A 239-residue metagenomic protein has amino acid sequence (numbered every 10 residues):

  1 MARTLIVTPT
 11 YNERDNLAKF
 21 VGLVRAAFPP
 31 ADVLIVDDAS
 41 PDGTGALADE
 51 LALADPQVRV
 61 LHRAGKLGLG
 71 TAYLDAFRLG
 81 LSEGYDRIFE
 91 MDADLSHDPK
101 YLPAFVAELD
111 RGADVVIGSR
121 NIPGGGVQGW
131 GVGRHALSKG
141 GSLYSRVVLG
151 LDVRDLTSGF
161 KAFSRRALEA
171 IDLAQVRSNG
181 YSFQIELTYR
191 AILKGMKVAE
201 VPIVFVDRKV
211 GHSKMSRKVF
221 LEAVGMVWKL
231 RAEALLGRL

Functional and structural regions predicted by a protein language model:
R3-L5, D32, E186: Cell-envelope/extracellular polymer assembly enzymes that use nucleotide-activated donors
T8, P30-S40, L61-H62, M91: Short beta-strand/loop segment that forms part of the nucleotide-sugar
E13-A27: Short, well-formed alpha-helical segments that are part of the catalytic scaffolds of diverse glycosyltransferases
D15-K19, D42-L51: Acidic helix N-cap motif at the loop->helix transition within catalytic regions of sugar-transfer enzymes
D37-A46, L95: A conserved acidic beta->alpha catalytic loop
Q57-S82, P99-Y181, R208-A223: Acceptor/aglycone-binding surface of glycosyltransferases and processive sugar-polymer synthases
Y85-S96: Short beta-strand-to-loop acidic/aromatic patch adjacent to the donor-nucleotide binding site
Q175-N179, T188-F205: Catalytic donor-sugar/metal-binding loop of nucleotide-sugar-dependent glycosyltransferases
